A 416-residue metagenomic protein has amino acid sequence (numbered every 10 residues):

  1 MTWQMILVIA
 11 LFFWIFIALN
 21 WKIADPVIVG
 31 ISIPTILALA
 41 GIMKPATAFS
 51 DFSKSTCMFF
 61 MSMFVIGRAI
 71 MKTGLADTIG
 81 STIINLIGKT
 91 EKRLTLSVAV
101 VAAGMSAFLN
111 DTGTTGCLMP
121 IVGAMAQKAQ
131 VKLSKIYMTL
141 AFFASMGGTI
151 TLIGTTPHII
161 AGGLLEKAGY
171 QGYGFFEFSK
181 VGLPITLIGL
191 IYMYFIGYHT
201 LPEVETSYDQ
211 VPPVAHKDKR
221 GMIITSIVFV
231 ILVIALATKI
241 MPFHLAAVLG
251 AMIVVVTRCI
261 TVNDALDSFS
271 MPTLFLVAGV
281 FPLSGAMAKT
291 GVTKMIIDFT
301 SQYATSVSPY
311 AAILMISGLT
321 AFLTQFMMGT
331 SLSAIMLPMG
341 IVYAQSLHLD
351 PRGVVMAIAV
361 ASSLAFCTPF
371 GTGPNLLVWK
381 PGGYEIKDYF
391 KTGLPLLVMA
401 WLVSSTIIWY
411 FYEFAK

Functional and structural regions predicted by a protein language model:
M1, I6-L7, K89, A129-F143 (+3 more regions): Juxtamembrane and boundary regions of transmembrane helices in multi-pass small-molecule transporters and channels
M1-M5, I23, I70, K92 (+13 more regions): Alpha-helix capping and helix-loop boundary segments enriched in small/acidic/polar residues
M1-M61, V65, E177-D298, L396-L397 (+2 more regions): Hydrophobic transmembrane alpha-helices of multi-pass small-molecule transporters
F13-K22, G67-L86, G123-K128, I196-P202 (+4 more regions): C-terminal ends of transmembrane helices
W14-A24, V101-N110, A141-I153, I234-K239 (+2 more regions): Transmembrane alpha-helix interface/packing and boundary motifs in multi-pass membrane proteins, characterized by
I28-I33, D111-L118, I150-G154, L245-G250 (+2 more regions): Hydrophobic alpha-helical membrane segments of integral membrane proteins
S32, S97, V101, T139-F142 (+9 more regions): Hydrophobic residues within alpha-helical transmembrane segments of multi-pass solute transporters/permease subunits
T35, L39-A129, S268-T273, V277-L347: Membrane-embedded alpha-helical segments and adjacent helix-loop junctions characteristic of multi-pass solute
